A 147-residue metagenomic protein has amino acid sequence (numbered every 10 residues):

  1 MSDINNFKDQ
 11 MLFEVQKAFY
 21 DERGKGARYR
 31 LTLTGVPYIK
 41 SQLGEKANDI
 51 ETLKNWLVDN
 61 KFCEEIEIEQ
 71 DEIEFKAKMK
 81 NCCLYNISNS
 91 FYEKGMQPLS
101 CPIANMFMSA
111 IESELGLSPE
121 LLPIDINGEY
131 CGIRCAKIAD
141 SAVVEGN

Functional and structural regions predicted by a protein language model:
M1-S100, S118-G132, A136-N147: N-terminal accessory segment detector
Q97-G116: Active-site helix/loop of acyl-thioester processing domains in fatty-acid/polyketide metabolism, spanning hotdog-fold
